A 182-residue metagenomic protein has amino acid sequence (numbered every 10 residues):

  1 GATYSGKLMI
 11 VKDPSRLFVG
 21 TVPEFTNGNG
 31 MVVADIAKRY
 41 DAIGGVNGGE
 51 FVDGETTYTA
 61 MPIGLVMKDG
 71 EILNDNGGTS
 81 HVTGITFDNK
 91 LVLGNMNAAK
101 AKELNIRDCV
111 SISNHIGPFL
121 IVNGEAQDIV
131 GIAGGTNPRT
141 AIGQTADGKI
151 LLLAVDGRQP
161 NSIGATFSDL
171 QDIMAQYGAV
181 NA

Functional and structural regions predicted by a protein language model:
G1-G77, H81-V82, K90-V92: Zymogen propeptides
S15-R16, E50-G54, K100, G148 (+1 more regions): Solvent-exposed loop/turn segments at secondary-structure junctions within structured extracellular/periplasmic domains
P23-N29, M96-K102, V155-Q159: Short, solvent-exposed aromatic-acidic interface loops
N29-M31, K102-D108, N161-S168: A short, polar/proline- and glycine-enriched secondary-structure boundary/capping micro-motif
A37-R39, N76-G77, T86, A133-T136 (+1 more regions): Extracellular/periplasmic catalytic domains that process cell-envelope and extracellular macromolecules
I43-N47, G84, V92, G143 (+2 more regions): Structural recognition of the beta-strand scaffold that forms the well-ordered cores of secreted hydrolase catalytic
F51-A133: Active-site-adjacent helix-turn-beta-strand microarchitecture at beta-sheet edges that either contains or buttresses
S113-G117, I121-G178: Domain-core and long-helix interface of multi-subunit machines
